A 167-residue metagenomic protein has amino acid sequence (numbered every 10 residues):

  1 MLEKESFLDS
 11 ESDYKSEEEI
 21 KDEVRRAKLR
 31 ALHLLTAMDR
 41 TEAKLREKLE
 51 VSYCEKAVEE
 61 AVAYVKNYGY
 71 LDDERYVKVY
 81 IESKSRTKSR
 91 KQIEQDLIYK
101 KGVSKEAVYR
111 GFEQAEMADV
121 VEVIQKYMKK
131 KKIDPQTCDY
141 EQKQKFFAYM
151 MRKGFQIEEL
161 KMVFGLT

Functional and structural regions predicted by a protein language model:
M1-T167: An alpha-helical, amphipathic repeat domain used for nucleic-acid recognition, typified by the mTERF helical solenoid
